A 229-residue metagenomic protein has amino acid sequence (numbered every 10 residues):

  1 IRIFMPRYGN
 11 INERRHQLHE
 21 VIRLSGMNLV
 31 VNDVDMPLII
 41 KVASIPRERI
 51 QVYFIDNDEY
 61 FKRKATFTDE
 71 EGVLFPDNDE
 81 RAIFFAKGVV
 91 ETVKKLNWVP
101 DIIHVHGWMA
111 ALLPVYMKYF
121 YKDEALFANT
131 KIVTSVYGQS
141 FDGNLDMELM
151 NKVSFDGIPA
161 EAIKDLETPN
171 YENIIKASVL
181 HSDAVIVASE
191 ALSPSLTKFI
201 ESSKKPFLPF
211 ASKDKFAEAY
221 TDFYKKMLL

Functional and structural regions predicted by a protein language model:
I1-L229: Catalytic cores of nucleotide-sugar-dependent glycosyltransferases that transfer UDP/GDP/TDP-activated
